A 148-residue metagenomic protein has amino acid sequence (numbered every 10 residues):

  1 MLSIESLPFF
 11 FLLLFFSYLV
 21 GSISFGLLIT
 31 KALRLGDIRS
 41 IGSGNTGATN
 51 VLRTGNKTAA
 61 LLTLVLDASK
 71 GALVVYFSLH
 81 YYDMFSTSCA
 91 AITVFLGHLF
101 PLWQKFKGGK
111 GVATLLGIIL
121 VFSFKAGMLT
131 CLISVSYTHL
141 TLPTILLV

Functional and structural regions predicted by a protein language model:
M1-P8: Short, strongly hydrophobic alpha-helical membrane anchors
L13, S17, S22, G26 (+9 more regions): Alpha-helical transmembrane segments in multi-pass membrane proteins
G21, A126-L132, L140: A small-residue-rich subset of transmembrane alpha-helices
L27-A59: Cytosolic, membrane-interface loops and tails of multi-pass inner-membrane proteins
A59-V65, K70-L102, A126, S134: Nucleotide and nucleotide-moiety/phosphate-recognizing core
G108: Phosphate/adenylate-binding glycine loop and adjacent helical scaffold
G111, L115-I119, Y137: Amphipathic alpha-helical interface segments
T138-T144: Conserved small/polar residues in nucleotide/adenosyl-binding loops
